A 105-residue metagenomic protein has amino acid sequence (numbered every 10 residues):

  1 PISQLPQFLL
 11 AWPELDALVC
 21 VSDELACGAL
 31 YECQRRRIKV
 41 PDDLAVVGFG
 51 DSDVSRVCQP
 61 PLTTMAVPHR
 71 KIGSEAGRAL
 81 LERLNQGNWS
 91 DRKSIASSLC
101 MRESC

Functional and structural regions predicted by a protein language model:
I2, P6-C105: Flexible loop/turn connectors
